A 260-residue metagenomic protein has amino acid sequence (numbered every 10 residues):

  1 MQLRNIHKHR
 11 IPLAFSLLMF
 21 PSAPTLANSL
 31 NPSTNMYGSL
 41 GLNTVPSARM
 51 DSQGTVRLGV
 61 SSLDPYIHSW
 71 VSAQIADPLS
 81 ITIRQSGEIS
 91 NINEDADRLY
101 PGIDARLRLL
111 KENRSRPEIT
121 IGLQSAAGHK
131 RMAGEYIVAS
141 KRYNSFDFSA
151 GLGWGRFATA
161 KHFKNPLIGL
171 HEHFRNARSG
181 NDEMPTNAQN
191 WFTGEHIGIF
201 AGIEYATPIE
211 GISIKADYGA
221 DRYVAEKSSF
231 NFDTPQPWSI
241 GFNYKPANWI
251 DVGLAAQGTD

Functional and structural regions predicted by a protein language model:
M1-N35: Cleavable N-terminal export/targeting peptides
I11, F20-A23, V45, R116 (+2 more regions): Intrinsic-disorder/low-complexity coil detector
F15-L18, R106-L107, I137-N144: A broadly conserved amphipathic alpha-helix scaffold signal in soluble, globular proteins
A27-R131, Y143-F146, G155-F157, N187 (+6 more regions): Transmembrane beta-barrel domains of Gram-negative outer membranes and organellar outer membranes
L30, L170, F174, S179-N187 (+2 more regions): Flexible, glycine-rich linker and terminal segments associated with outer-membrane beta-barrel/transport systems
G134-V224: Detector for outer-membrane/organellar transmembrane beta-barrel domains, recognizing the amphipathic beta-strand
